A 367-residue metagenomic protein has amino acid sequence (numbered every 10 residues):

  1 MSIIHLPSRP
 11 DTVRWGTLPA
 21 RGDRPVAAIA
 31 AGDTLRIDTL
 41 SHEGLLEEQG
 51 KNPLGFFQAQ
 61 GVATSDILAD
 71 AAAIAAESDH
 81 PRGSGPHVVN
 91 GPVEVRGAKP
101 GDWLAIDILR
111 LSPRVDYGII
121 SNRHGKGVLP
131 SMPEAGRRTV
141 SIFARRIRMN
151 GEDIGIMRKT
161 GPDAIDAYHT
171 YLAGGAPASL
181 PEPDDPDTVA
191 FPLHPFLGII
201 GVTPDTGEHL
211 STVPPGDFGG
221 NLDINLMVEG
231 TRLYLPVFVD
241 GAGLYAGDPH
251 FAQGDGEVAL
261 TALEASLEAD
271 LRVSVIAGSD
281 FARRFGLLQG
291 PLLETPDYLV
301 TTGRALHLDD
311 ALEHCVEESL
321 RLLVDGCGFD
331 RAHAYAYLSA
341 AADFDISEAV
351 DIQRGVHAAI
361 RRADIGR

Functional and structural regions predicted by a protein language model:
M1-R9, R367: Basic/polar N-terminal segments that are highly enriched at the extreme N-terminus, encompassing both cleavable
P7-R82: N-terminal, Lys/Arg-enriched amphipathic/low-complexity engagement segments that precede the first folded domain
L18-R24, H87-V93, D217-L222, R321: Short alpha-helix capping/helix-loop boundary micro-motifs
I29, V95-A98, M227: Short, well-ordered loop/turn sites that connect or cap secondary structure elements
D66-V115: Long, hydrophobic/aromatic-enriched structural stretches that serve as scaffold segments
W103-F285, L293-T295, E317, V324 (+3 more regions): Glycine-rich anion/phosphate-binding loop at the beta-strand->alpha-helix junction
L287-L306, V316-L320: Extended amphipathic ligand-handling, pore-lining, and cofactor/metal-binding catalytic surfaces
D310-H314, R321, D325: Extended C-terminal subregions enriched in glycine
